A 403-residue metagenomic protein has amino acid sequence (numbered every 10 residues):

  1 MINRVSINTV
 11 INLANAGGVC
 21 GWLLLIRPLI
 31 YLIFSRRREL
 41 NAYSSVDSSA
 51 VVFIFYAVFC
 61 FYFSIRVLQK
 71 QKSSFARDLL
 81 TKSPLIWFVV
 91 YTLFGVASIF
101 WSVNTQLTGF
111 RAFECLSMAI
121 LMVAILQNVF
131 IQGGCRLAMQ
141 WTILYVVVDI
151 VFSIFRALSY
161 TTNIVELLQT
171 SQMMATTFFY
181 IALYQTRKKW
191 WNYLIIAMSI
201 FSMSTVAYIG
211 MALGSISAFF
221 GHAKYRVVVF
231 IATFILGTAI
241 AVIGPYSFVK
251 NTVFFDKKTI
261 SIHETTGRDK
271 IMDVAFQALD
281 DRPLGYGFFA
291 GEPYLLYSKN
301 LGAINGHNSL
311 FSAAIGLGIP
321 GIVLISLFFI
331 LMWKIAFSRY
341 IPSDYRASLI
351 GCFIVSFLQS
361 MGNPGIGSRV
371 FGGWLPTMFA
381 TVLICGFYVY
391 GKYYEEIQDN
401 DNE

Functional and structural regions predicted by a protein language model:
M1-V67, G95-W101, F152, S356-M361: N-terminal signal-anchor transmembrane segment
V10-G17, L79-T92, L107, A112-L116 (+4 more regions): Interfacial loop-to-transmembrane-helix boundary motif in multi-pass membrane proteins
V19-W22, R346-Q359, G365-E403: Transmembrane alpha-helices of multi-pass inner-membrane enzymes
S44-I54, F110-A112, Y160-T177, S204 (+3 more regions): Membrane-interface micro-motifs in multi-pass membrane enzymes
F59, V96, S117-Y160, I164-H222 (+1 more regions): Alpha-helical transmembrane segments of multi-pass inner-membrane proteins
K72, K82-L85, L317-F357, Y390-Q398: Hydrophobic transmembrane alpha-helices and their immediate junctions
F219-I260, D273-A278: A membrane-periplasm/extracellular boundary helix in multi-pass inner-membrane enzymes that assemble envelope glycans
K257-L317: Long extracytoplasmic/lumenal interhelical loops at the membrane interface of multi-pass membrane proteins
